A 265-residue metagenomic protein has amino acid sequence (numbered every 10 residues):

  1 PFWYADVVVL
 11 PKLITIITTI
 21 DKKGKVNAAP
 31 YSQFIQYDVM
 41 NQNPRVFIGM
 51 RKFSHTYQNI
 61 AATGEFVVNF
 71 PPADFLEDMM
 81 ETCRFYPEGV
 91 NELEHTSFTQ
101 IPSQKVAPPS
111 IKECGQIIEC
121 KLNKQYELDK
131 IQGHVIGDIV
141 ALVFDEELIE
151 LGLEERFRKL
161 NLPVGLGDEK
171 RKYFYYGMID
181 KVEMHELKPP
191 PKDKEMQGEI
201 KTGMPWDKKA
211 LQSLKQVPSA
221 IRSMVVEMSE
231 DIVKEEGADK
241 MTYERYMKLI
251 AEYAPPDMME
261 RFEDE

Functional and structural regions predicted by a protein language model:
P1-E199: Basic, polyanion-binding surface patches
D193-E265: Non-catalytic accessory segments flanking P-loop/AAA+ NTPase cores
